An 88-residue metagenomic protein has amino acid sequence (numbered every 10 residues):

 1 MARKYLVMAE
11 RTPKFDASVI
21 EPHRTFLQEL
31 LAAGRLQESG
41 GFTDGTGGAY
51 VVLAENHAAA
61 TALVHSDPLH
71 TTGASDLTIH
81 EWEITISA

Functional and structural regions predicted by a protein language model:
M1-A88: Conserved, structured core segments of small domains
